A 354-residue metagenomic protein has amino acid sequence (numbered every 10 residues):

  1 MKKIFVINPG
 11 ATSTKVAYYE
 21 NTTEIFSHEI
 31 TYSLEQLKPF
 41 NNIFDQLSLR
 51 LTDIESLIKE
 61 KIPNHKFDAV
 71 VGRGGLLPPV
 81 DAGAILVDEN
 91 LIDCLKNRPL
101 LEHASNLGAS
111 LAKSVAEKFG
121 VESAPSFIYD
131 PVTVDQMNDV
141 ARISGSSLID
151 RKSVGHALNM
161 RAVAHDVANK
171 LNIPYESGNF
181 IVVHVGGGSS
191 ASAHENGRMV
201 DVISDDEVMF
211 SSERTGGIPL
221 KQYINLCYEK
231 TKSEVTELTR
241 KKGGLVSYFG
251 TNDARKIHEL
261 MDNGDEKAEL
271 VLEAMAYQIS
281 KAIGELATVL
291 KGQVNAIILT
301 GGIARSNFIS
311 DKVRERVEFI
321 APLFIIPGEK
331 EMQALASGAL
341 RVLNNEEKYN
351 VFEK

Functional and structural regions predicted by a protein language model:
I4-D45, D205, M209-F210: Short glycine-rich, Thr/Ser-proximal phosphate-binding strand/loop in the N-terminal lobe of ATP-dependent enzymes
S27-K66, L91, L95-E102: N-terminal phosphate-binding loop and adjacent alpha-helix
E55-A69, N169-I173, A282-N295: Phosphate/pyrophosphate-binding loops at sites that engage ATP/ADP/AMP, CoA/4′-phosphopantetheine, polyphosphate
I58, I62-A104, P125, T133-G145: Short beta-strand-loop/turn "lid" adjacent to the catalytic site in phosphate-handling enzymes
L107-S110, I128, I143-N179, G187-G188 (+3 more regions): Glycine-rich phosphate-binding loop plus the immediately following alpha-helix
E237-G292: Adenine-nucleotide phosphate-binding core of ATP-dependent small-molecule kinases
V294-V313: Glycine-rich phosphate-binding loops at beta-strand->alpha-helix junctions
A304-R305, D311, F324-K354: Glycine-rich phosphate-binding/hydrolytic loop that grips phosphoryl groups
